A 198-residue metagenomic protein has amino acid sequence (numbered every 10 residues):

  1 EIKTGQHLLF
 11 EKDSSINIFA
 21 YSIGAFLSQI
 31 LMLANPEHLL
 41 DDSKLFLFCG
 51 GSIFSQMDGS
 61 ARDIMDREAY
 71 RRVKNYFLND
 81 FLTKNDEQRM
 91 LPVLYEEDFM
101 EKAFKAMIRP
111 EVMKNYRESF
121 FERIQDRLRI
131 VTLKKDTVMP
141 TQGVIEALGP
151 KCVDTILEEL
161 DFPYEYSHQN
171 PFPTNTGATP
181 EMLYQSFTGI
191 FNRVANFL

Functional and structural regions predicted by a protein language model:
E1-L8: Alpha/beta-hydrolase active-site loop
L8-F10, L33-D41, I145-C152: Short, surface-exposed basic-aromatic patches at helix termini and helix-loop junctions that form
K12-S15, D126-R127: Short coil/turn segments at beta-strand junctions that form active-site/ligand-binding loops
S15-A20, F48: Short beta-strand immediately N-terminal to the catalytic nucleophile in serine-hydrolase-like folds
I18-S28: Gly/Ala-rich beta-loop-alpha elbow adjacent to hydrolase catalytic centers
S22, G51, K134: Residue-level signal for short, function-critical loop segments
I30-D98: Hydrolase active-site cap/lid region
E68-L198: Serine-hydrolase catalytic core
